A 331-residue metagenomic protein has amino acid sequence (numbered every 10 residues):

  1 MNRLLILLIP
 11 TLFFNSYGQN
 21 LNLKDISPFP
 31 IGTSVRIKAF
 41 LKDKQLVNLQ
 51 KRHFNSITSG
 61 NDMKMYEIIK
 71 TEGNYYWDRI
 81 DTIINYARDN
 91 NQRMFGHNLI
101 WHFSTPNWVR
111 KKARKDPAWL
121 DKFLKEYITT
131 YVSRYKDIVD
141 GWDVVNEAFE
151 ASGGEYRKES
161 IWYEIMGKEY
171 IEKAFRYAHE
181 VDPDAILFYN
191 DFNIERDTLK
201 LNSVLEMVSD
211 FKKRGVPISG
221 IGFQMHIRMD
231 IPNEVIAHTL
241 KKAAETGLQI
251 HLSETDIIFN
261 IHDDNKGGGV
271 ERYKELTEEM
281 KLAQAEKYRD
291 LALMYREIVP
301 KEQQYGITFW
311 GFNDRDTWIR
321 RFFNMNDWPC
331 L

Functional and structural regions predicted by a protein language model:
M1-N22: Bacterial Sec-dependent N-terminal signal peptides
G18-S56, I68-T71, N85, D89: N-terminal carbohydrate-binding accessory modules
N20-L21, N55-K70, R79-F188, F192-I194 (+1 more regions): Substrate-binding cleft and catalytic face of glycoside hydrolase catalytic domains, especially the flexible beta-alpha
K24-F29, R36-V47, E159-G269: Noncatalytic carbohydrate-binding groove/subsite architecture in carbohydrate-active enzymes
D25-I31, H53-N55, N90-M94, K136-G141 (+4 more regions): Short, well-ordered coil/turn segments that N-cap beta-strands
G32-R36, T58-G60, F95-L99, D143-V145 (+4 more regions): A cross-family glycoside hydrolase active-site/sugar-binding cleft signature
I69, A113, R134, D143 (+5 more regions): Aromatic-rich peripheral "rim/lid" segments of glycoside hydrolase catalytic domains that contact and position glycan
Y75, R79, W119-Y127, M166-Y170 (+3 more regions): Soluble or luminal CAZymes and related metallo-dependent hydrolases
